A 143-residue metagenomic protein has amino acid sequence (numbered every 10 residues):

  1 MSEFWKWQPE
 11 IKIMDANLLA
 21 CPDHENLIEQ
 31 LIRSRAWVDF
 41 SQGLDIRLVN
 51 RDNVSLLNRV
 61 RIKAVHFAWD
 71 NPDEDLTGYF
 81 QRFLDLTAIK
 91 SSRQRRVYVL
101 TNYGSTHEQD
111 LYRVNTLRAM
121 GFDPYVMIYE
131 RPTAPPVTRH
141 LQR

Functional and structural regions predicted by a protein language model:
M1-F83, S92-Y103, D123-M127: Core AdoMet radical
N102-R143: Auxiliary Fe-S-binding modules of radical SAM enzymes
